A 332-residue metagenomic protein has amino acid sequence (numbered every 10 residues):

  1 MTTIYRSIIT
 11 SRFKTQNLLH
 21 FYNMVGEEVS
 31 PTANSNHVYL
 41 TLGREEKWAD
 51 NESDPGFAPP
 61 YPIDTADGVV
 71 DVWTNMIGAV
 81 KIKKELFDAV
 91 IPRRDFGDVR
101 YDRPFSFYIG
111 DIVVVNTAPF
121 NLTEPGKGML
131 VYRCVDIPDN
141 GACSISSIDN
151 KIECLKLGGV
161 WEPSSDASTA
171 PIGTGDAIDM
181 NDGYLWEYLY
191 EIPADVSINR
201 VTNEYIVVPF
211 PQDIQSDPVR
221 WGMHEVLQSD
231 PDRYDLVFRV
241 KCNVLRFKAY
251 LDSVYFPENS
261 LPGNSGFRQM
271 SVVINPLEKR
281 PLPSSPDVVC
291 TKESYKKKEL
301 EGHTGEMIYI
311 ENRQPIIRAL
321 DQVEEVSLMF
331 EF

Functional and structural regions predicted by a protein language model:
M1-G110, V115, P171-G175, N181 (+2 more regions): Small cysteine-rich, disulfide-bonded extracellular modules of the LU/uPAR three-finger superfamily and closely related
S106-D139, C154: Ser/Thr/Gly-rich low-complexity blocks that favor extended beta-strand/coil architectures
P119-F120, D136-A142, S168, L277-K279: Acidic glycine-/aspartate-rich tracts in secreted/extracellular proteins
V131-D139, K151-I152, L157-G159, G266-N275: Short, solvent-exposed linear motifs at loop/edge-of-secondary-structure regions
A142-A170, D176-A177: Extracellular Cys-Trp
